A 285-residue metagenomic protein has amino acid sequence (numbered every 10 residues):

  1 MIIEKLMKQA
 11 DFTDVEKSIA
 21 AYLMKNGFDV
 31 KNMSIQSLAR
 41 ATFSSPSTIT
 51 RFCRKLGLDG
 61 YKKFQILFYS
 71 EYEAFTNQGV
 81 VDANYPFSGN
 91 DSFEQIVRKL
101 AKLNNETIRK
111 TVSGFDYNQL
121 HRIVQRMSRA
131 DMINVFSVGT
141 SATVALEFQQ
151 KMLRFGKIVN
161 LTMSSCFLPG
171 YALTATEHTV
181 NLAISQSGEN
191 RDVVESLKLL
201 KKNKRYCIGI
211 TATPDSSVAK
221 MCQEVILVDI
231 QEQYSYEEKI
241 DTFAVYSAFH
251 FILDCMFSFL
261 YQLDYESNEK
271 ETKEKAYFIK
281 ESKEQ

Functional and structural regions predicted by a protein language model:
M1-Q9: Short, Lys/Arg-enriched N-terminal segment that forms or immediately precedes the first helix of a structured domain
I2-I3, D14-V15, F28-N32, R40-F43 (+1 more regions): HTH-adjacent hinge/linker in prokaryotic transcriptional regulators
F12, E16, I35, T42 (+11 more regions): Generic structural signal for well-ordered, non-membrane alpha-helical segments in soluble metabolic enzymes
S18-M24: Pre-recognition alpha-helix immediately N-terminal to the DNA-recognition helix within helix-turn-helix or winged-helix
Y22, I123-R126, Y171: CheY-like receiver
N118-A130: Glycine-rich phosphate/diphosphate-binding loops that line cofactor/substrate pockets in enzymes
S128-S247, F251, C255-L263: Glycine-rich phosphate-binding loops that contact phosphosugars or nucleotide phosphates
D264-Q285: A short, charged, Gly/Pro-tolerant segment at domain boundaries
